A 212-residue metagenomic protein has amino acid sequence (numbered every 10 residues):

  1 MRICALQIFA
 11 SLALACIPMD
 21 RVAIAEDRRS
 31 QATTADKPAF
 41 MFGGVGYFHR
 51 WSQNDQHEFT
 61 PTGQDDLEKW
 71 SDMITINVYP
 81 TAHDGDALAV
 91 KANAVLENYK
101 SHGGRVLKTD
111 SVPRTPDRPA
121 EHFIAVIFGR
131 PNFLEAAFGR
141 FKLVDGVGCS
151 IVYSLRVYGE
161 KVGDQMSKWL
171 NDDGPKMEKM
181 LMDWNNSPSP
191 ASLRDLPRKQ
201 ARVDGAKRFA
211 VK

Functional and structural regions predicted by a protein language model:
M1-A5: Positively charged n-region of N-terminal signal peptides that target proteins for export
Q7-I17: Bacterial N-terminal signal peptides
I24-E58, K199, R208: N-terminal "mature-domain start" segment
V45-H83: Secretory pathway targeting signatures of secreted, lumenal, and periplasmic proteins
N54-D55, P131-G139, S150, G163: Short, surface-exposed coil-to-beta transition loops
D72-R114: Mid-chain, structured segments of secreted extracytoplasmic proteins
K100-F141: Signature of long, low-cysteine stretches enriched in small and polar/charged residues
S150-K212: Surface-exposed amphipathic alpha-helical segments
